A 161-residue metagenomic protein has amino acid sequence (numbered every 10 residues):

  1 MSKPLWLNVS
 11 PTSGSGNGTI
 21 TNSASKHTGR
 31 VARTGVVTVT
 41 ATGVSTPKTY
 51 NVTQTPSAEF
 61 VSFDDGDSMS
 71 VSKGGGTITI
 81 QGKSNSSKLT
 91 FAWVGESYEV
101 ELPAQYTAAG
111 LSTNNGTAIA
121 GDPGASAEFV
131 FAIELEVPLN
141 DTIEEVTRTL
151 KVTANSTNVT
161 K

Functional and structural regions predicted by a protein language model:
M1-T21, F60, S68, S86-V130: Surface-exposed binding patches on compact interaction domains or structured appendages
P4, N17, T34, P47-T49 (+5 more regions): Surface-exposed or flexible loop/turn and strand-edge residues in extracellular/cell-surface modules
S13-S15, T28-A32, K73, S84 (+2 more regions): Surface-exposed coil/turn segments at beta-strand junctions on protein surfaces, enriched
I20-N22, V31-G43, A127-S156: A short beta-strand micro-motif common to beta-rich folds, especially ectodomain repeats
V44-S57, T157-K161: C-terminal edge beta-strand
A58-N85: Beta-sheet-dominated interaction scaffolds and their linkers
K83, V94, T157-T160: Extended, solvent-exposed regions of the mature portions of secreted/cell-surface glycoproteins
